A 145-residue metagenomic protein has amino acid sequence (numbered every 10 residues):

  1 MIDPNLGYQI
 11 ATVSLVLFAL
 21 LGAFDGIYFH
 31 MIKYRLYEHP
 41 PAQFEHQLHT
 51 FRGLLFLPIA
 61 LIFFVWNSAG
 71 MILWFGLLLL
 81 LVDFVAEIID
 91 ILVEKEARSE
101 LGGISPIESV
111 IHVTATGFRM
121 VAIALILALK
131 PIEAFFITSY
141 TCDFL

Functional and structural regions predicted by a protein language model:
M1-L21: Hydrophobic transmembrane alpha-helical segments in integral membrane proteins
M1-L6, I107, Y140-L145: Membrane-interface segments at the starts/ends of alpha-helical transmembrane spans
A23-F44: Membrane-interface helix-loop junction between the first two transmembrane segments
Y28, L55-A69, E87-A97: Membrane-helix exit/interface motif
Y37-T50, L101-V110: Juxtamembrane helix-capping/reentrant segments at transmembrane boundaries
P40-Q47, I62-F84: Hydrophobic/aromatic-rich structural module bridging two neighboring secondary-structure elements via a short loop
H49-F63, V113-A124: Core segments of transmembrane alpha-helices that mediate helix-helix packing or line hydrophobic substrate/ligand
G70-C142: Membrane-proximal helix-loop-helix units in multi-pass membrane proteins
